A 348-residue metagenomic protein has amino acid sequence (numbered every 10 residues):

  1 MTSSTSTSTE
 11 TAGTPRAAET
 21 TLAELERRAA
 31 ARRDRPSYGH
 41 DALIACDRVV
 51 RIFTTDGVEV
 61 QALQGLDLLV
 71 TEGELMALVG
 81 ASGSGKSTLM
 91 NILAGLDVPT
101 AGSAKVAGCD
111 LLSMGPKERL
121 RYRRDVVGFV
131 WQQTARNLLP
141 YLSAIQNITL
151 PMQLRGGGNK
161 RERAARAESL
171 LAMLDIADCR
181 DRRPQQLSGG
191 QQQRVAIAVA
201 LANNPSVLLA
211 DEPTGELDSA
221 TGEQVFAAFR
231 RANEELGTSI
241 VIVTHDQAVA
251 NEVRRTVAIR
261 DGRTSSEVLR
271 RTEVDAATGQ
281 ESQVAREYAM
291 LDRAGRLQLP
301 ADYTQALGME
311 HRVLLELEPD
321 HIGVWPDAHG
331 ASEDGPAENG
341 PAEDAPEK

Functional and structural regions predicted by a protein language model:
G57-V60, L111-V127, K160-R161: ABC ATPase NBD coupling module
A94: Helix-to-loop junction immediately C-terminal to a conserved catalytic motif
G102-D110: Conserved ABC transporter NBD signature motif
D110, T149, G156, K160-C179: Conserved ABC ATPase "signature" region
Y141-L150: Short coil-to-helix segment of the ABC ATPase nucleotide-binding domain corresponding to the Q-loop/switch region
R183-L187, Q191: Conserved ABC ATPase signature
N204: Conserved catalytic motifs of ABC-family nucleotide-binding domains
L208-D211: Catalytic Walker B motif of ABC-type/P-loop ATPase nucleotide-binding domains
